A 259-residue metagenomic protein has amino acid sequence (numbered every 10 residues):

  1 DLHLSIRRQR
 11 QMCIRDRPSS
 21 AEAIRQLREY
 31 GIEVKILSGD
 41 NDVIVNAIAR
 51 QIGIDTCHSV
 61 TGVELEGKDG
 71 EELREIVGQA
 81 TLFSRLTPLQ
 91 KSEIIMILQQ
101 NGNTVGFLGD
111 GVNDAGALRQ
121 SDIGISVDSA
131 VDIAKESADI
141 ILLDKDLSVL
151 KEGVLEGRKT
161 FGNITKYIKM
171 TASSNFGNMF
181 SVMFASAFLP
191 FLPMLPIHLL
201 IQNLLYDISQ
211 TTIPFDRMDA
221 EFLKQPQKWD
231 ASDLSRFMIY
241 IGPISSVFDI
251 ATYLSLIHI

Functional and structural regions predicted by a protein language model:
D1-R10, I14, I257-H258: Single conserved hydrophobic/aromatic residue that forms the stacking wall/gate of nucleotide- or nucleobase-binding
R7, Y30-G31, Q100-N103, R119-Q120: Short loop/turn elements that form and flank the Walker-type P-loop nucleotide-binding site in RecA-like NTPase cores
R8-Q11, R15-A23, Y30-V43, T61-G67 (+3 more regions): Conserved beta-strand/loop elements of the cytosolic catalytic core of P-type E1-E2 ATPases, chiefly in the P-domain
A21-A23, N41-Q51, L89-I95, G111-Q120: Acidic, divalent-metal-coordinating active-site segment for phosphoryl/phosphodiester hydrolysis, typified by short
R25-R28, Q99, N113, L155: Signal for well-folded cores of large energy- and translation-related assemblies
V34-S38, L108, I259: Ser/Thr-glycine-rich phosphate-binding loops at phosphate-binding pockets of nucleotides, nucleotide cofactors
G39, D110, S129: Cofactor-binding loop segments of dinucleotide-utilizing enzymes, especially the Rossmann-like FAD- and NAD(P)+-binding
I52, T56-F107, S121, S126-L256: Membrane-embedded transport module
